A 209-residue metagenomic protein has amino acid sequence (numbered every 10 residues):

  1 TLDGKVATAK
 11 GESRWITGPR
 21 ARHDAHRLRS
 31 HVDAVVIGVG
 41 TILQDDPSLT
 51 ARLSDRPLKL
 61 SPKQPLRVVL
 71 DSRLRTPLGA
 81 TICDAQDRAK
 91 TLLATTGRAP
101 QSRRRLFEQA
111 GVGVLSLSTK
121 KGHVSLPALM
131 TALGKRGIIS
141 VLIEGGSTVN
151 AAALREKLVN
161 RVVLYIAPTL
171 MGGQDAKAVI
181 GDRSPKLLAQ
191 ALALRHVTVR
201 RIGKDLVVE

Functional and structural regions predicted by a protein language model:
T1-E209: Enzymes that bind and transform nitrogen-containing heteroaromatic metabolites
